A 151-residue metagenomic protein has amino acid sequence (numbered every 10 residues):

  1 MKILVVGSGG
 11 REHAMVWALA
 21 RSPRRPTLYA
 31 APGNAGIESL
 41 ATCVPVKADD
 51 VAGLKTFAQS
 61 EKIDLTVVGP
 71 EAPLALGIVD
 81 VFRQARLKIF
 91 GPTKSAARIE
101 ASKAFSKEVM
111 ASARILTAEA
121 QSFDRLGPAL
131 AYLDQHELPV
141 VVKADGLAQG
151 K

Functional and structural regions predicted by a protein language model:
M1-K94: ATP-binding N-terminal substructure of ATP-dependent carboxylate-amine bond-forming enzymes
L4-V5, I99-K151: Active-site nucleotide/adenylate-binding loops and adjacent lid/helix of ATP-dependent enzymes
